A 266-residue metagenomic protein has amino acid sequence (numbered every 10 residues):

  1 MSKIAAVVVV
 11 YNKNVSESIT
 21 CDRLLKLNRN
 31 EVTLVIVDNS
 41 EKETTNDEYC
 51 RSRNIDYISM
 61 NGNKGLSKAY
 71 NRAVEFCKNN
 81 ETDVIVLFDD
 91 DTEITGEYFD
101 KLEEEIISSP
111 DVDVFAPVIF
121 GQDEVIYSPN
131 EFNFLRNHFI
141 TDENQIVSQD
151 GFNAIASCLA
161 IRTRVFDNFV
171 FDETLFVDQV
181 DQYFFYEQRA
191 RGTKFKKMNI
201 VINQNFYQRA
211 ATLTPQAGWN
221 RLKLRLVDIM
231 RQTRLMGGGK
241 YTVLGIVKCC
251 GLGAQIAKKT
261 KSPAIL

Functional and structural regions predicted by a protein language model:
V8-N28: Short, well-formed alpha-helical segments that are part of the catalytic scaffolds of diverse glycosyltransferases
M60-C77: Glycine-rich, basic loop-to-helix element that forms the pyrophosphate-binding segment of sugar-nucleotide handling
T82-E93: Short beta-strand-to-loop acidic/aromatic patch adjacent to the donor-nucleotide binding site
F115-S128: Short beta-strand-to-loop element that shapes/binds the nucleotide-sugar donor at the catalytic cleft/hinge
T141-I161: A recurrent flexible, glycine/aromatic-enriched loop bordering the glycosyltransferase active site that acts as
N153-A154, C158-L159, V165-F169, T174-I200: A short, conserved alpha-helix in the catalytic core of glycosyltransferases
K197-Q216: Active-site donor/metal-binding and catalytic loop motifs of nucleotide-sugar-dependent glycosylation enzymes
Q216-L266: Non-catalytic, C-terminal membrane-associated alpha-helical segments of glycosyltransferases
